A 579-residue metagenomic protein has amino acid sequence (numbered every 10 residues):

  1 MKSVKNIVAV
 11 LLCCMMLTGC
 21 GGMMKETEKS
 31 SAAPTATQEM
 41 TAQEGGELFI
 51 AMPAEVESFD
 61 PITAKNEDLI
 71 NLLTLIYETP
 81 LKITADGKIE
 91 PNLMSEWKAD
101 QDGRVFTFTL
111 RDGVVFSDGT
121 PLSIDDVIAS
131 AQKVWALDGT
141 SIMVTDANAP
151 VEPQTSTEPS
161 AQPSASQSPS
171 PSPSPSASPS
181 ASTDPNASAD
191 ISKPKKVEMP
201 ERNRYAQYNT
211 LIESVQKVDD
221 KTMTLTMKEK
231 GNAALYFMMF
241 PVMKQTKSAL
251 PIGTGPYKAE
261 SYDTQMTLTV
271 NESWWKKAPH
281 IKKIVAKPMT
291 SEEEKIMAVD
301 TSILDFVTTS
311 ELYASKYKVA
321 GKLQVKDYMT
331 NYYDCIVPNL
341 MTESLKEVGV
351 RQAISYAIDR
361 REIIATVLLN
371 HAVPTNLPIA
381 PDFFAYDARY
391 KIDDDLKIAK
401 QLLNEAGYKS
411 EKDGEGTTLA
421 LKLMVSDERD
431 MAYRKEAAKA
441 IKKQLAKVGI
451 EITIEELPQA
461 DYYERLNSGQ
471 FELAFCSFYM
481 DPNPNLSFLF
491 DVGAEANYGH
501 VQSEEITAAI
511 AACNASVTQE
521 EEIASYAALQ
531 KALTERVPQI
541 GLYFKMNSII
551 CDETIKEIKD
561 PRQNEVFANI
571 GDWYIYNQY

Functional and structural regions predicted by a protein language model:
A51-Q101, Q132: N-terminal lobe/hinge region of extracytoplasmic solute-binding protein
M52-I70, L93, T120, A233-P241 (+3 more regions): A structural "hinge/loop" feature
S95-E152, P185-D190, S344: Aromatic- and charge-enriched surface segment that lines or borders ligand/interaction sites
I124-D125, A129, D220-T226, K282-K283 (+3 more regions): Alpha-helical secondary-structure segments
I142, E260-T267, V285-T342, A365: Extracellular/periplasmic solute-recognition and catalytic clefts
S156, A161, A177-S182, S188-K196 (+4 more regions): Gly/Pro-rich hinge or "lid" segments in bacterial periplasmic/extracellular proteins
D263, A357-A385, Y433-A440, R465-Y579: Detector for C-terminal structural segments
K346-K443, N577-Q578: Append "and occasionally in soluble cytosolic enzymes with long acidic Gly/Pro-rich linkers
